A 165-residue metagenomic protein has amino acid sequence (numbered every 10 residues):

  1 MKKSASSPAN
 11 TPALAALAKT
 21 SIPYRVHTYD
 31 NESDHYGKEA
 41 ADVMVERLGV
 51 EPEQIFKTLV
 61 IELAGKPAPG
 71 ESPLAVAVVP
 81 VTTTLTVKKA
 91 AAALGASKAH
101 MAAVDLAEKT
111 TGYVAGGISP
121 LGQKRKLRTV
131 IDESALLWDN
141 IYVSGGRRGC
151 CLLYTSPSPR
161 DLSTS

Functional and structural regions predicted by a protein language model:
K2, Y24-Y29, L48, I55 (+2 more regions): Charge-dense, helix-prone N-terminal extensions
K3-D30: N-terminal, charge-rich interaction modules
I22-S33, A96-L106: Short, well-structured beta-strand/strand-turn elements
H27-P67: Translation machinery proteins
F56-T58, E71-A75, K126-L127, W138-N140 (+1 more regions): Short, surface-exposed beta-edge/turn micro-motifs
L59, G70-V78, K89, G95: RNA pseudouridine synthases
T82-G146: Long, charge-patterned amphipathic alpha-helical coiled-coil/hairpin "stalk" segments used as oligomerization
Y154-S165: Single conserved hydrophobic/aromatic residue that forms the stacking wall/gate of nucleotide- or nucleobase-binding
